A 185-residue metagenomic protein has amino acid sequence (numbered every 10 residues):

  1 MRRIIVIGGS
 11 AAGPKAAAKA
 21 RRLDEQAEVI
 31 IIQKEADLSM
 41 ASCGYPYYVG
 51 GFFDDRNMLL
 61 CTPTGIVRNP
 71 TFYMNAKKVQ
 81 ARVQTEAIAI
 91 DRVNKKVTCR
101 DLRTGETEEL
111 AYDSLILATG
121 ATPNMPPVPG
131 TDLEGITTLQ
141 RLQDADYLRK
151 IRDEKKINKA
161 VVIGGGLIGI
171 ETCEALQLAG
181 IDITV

Functional and structural regions predicted by a protein language model:
M1-I7, V67-I163, L178, T184: FAD-binding core/adjacent interface of flavoenzyme oxidoreductases
R2-R82, A175-V185: Beta1-alpha1 glycine-rich phosphate/pyrophosphate-binding loop at the start of Rossmann-like nucleotide-binding domains
S10-K15, A36, A121-P123, Q143 (+1 more regions): Residue-level detector of alpha-helix initiation sites
S39-M40, M125-P126, I170-E171: Glycine/Thr-rich phosphate-binding loops of Rossmann-like dinucleotide-binding domains
D144-Y147, I168-T172: Internal, well-ordered alpha-helical segments in soluble enzyme and binding-protein domains
